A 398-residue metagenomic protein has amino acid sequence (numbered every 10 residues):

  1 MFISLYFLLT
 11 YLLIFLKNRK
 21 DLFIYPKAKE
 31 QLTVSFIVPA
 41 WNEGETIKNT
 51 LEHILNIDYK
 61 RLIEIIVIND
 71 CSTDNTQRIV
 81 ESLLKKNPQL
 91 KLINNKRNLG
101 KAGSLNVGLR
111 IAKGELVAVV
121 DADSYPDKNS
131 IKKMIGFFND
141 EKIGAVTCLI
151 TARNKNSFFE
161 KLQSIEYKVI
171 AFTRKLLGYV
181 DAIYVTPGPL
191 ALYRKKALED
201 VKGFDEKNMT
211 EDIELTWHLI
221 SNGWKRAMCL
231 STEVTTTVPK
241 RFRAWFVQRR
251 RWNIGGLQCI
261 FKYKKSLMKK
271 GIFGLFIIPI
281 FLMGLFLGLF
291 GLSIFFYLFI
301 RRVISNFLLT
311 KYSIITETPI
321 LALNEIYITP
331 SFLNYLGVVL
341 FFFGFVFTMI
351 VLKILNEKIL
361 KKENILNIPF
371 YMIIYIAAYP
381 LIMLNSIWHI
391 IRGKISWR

Functional and structural regions predicted by a protein language model:
M1-E30, L352, N356, Y379-I390: N-terminal membrane-anchoring/stem segments of glycan-assembly enzymes
R19-K27, K240-A244, Q248-P369, W388-R398: Basic/Trp-rich segment in TM-proximal cytosolic loops or flexible interdomain/linker regions
L32-S35, E64, E214: Cell-envelope/extracellular polymer assembly enzymes that use nucleotide-activated donors
T46-N49, D74-S82, N129: Acidic helix N-cap motif at the loop->helix transition within catalytic regions of sugar-transfer enzymes
E52-L62: Short, acidic, metal-binding catalytic loop of nucleotide-sugar glycosyltransferases
N69-R78, R97: A conserved acidic beta->alpha catalytic loop
I93-N94, A102-S104, R110, G114-E115 (+4 more regions): Long helical/loop segments within the catalytic core of UDP-sugar-dependent glycosyltransferases, especially the large
F138-F172, K207-M209, T216-P279, I304-I320 (+1 more regions): Catalytic donor/gating beta->alpha subdomain of glycosyltransferases that bind UDP-sugars
